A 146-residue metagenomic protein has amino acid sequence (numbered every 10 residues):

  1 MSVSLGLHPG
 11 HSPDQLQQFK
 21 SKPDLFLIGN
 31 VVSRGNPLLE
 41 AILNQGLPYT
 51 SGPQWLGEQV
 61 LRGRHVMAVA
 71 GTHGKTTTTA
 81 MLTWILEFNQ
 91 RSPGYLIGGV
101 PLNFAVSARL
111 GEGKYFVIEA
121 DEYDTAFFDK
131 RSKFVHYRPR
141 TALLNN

Functional and structural regions predicted by a protein language model:
S2-S21: Glycine-rich, highly charged phosphate/nucleotide-binding loops
V3, L7, I28-G29, L38: Cofactor-cradling patches in redox/metallo enzymes
Q15-P23, N30-N146: Phosphate-binding loop of NTP-binding sites
